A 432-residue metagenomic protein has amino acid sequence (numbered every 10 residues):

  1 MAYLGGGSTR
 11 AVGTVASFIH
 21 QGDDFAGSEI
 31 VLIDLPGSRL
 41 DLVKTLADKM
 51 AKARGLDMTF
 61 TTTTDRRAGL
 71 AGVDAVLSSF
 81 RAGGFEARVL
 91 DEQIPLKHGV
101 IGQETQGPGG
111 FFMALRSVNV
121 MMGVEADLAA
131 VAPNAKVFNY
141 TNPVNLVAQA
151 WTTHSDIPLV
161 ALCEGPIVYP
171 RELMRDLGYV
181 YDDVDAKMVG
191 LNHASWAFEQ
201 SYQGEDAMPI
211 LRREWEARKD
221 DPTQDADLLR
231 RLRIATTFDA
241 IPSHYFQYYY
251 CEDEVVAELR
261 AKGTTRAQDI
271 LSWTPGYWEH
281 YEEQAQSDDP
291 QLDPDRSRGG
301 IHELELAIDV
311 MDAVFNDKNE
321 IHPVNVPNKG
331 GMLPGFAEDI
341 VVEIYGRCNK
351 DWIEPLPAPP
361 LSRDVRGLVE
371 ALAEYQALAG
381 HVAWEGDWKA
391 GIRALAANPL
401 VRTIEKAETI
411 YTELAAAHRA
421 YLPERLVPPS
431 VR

Functional and structural regions predicted by a protein language model:
A2-A26, I30: N-terminal Rossmann-like dinucleotide-binding module
D23-M50: NAD(P)-binding Rossmann-fold cofactor-contacting core
E29, T59, K136: Residues at the starts of beta-strands that form the adenosine-phosphate
T59-G72: Short acidic low-complexity segments
A71, L77-S78, N139-Y140: Redox-cofactor binding/interface segments in oxidoreductases and associated redox assembly factors
A82, E86-T153: Rossmann-fold NAD(P)-binding glycine/threonine-rich loop
K136-G204: Rossmann-fold dinucleotide-binding core
G178-R432: Long, compositionally biased stretches enriched for glycine and/or charged residues
